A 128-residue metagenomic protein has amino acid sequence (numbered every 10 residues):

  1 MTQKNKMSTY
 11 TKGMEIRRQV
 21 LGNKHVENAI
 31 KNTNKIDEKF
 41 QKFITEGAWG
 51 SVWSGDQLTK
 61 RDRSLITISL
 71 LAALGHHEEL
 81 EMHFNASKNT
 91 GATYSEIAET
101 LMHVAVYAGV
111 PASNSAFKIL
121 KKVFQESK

Functional and structural regions predicted by a protein language model:
M1-R61, N89, S115-K128: Acidic, glycine/proline-rich low-complexity segments that act as flexible tails and inter-domain linkers
I44-A48, L65-A72, T100-A105: Short alpha-helical scaffolding segments that buttress acidic/His motifs in well-ordered protein cores
D56, L74-H77, G91, A108-P111 (+1 more regions): Residues at alpha-helix boundaries and short interhelical turns
K60, S64, V110-P111: Short, conserved micro-motifs enriched in small and acidic residues
L65-I68, A72-A98: Mid-chain, well-packed structural core segment of small domains
H103, V110-N114: Substrate/cofactor-recognition hotspot
V106-Y107, F124: Short Asp/Glu-rich motifs
